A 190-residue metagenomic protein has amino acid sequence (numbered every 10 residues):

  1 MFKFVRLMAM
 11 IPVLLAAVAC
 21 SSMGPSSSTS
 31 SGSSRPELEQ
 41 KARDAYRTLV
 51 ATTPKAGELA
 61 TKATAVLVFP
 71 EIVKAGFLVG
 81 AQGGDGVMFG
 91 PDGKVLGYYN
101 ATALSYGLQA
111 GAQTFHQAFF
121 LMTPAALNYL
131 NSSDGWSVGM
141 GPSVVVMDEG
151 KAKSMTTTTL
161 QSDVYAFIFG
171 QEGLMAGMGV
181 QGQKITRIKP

Functional and structural regions predicted by a protein language model:
M1-I11: Bacterial N-terminal signal peptides that target proteins for export
I11-L14, V66: Hydrophobic alpha-helical membrane-embedded or membrane-associated segments
A16-A19: C-terminal motif of bacterial Sec signal peptides marking the signal peptidase cleavage site
S21-P190: Small-residue-enriched, tightly packed secondary-structure blocks
